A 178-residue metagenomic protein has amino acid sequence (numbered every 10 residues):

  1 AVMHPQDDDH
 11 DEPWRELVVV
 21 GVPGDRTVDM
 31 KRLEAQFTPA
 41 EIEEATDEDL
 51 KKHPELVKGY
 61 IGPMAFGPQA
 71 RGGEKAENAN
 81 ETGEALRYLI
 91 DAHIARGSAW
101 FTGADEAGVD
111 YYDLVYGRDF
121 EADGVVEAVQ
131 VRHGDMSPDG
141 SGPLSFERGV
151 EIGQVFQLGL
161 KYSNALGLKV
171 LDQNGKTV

Functional and structural regions predicted by a protein language model:
A1-V178: Extended, low-hydrophobicity, polar/charged segments
